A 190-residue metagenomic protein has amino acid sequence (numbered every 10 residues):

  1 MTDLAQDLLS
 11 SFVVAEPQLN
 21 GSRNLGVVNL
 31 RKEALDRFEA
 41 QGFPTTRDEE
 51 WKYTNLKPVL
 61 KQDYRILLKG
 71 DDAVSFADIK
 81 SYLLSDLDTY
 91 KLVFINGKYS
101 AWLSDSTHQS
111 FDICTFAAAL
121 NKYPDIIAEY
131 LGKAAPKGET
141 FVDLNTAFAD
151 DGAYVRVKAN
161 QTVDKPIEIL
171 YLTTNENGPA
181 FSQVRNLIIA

Functional and structural regions predicted by a protein language model:
M1-A190: Glycine-rich and polybasic anion-binding loops at the starts of cofactor/ligand-binding domains
